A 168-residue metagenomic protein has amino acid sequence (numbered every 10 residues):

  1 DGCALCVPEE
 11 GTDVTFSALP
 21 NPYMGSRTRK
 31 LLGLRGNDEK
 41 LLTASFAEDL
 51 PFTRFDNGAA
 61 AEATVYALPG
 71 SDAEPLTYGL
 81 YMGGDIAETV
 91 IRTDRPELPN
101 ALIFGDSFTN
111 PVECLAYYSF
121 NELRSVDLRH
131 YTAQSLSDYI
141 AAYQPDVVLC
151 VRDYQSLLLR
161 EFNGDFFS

Functional and structural regions predicted by a protein language model:
D1-S168: Extracellular glycan-modifying ectodomains
